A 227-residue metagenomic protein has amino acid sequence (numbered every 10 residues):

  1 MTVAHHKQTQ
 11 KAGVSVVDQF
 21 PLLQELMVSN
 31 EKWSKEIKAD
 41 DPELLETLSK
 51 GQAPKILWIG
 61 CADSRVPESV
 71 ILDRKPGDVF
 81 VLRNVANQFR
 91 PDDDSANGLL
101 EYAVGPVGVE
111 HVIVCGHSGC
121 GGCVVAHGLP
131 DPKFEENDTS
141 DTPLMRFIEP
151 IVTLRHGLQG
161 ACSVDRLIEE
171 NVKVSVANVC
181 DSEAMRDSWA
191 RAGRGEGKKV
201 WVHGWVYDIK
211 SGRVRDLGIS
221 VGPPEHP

Functional and structural regions predicted by a protein language model:
T2-P54, A86-G98, V104-E110, G122-P227: Divalent-metal-activated hydrolytic enzyme cores
E36-D78: N-terminal short beta-loop-beta anion/metal-coordinating cradle
I59-C61, R83, I113-H117, H203-D208: Short beta-strand segments
V66, G121-G122: Short glycine-rich, flexible loops that bind phosphorylated cofactors or substrates
E68, V79, A96-E101: Generic internal hydrophobic packing segments that stabilize the cores of diverse globular domains
P76-N87: Glycine/charged-rich beta-loop-alpha catalytic/anionic-binding loops adjacent to active sites
